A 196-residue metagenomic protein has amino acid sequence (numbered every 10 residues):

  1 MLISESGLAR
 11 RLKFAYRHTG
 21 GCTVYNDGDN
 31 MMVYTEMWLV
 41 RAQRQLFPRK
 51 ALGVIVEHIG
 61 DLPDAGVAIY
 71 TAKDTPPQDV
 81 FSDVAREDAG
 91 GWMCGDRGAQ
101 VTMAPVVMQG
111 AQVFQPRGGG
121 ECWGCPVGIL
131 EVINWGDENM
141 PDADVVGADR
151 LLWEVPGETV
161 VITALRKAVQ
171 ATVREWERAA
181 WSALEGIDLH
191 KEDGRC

Functional and structural regions predicted by a protein language model:
M1-G28, M32-A42: Intrinsically disordered, low-complexity linker/loop segments enriched in Gly/Pro and charged/polar residues
S4, T35-W38, R44, L52-C196: C-terminal functional regions that serve as terminal interaction/effector modules
F47: Flexible glycine-rich active-site/ligand-binding loops centered on an Asp-His dyad
